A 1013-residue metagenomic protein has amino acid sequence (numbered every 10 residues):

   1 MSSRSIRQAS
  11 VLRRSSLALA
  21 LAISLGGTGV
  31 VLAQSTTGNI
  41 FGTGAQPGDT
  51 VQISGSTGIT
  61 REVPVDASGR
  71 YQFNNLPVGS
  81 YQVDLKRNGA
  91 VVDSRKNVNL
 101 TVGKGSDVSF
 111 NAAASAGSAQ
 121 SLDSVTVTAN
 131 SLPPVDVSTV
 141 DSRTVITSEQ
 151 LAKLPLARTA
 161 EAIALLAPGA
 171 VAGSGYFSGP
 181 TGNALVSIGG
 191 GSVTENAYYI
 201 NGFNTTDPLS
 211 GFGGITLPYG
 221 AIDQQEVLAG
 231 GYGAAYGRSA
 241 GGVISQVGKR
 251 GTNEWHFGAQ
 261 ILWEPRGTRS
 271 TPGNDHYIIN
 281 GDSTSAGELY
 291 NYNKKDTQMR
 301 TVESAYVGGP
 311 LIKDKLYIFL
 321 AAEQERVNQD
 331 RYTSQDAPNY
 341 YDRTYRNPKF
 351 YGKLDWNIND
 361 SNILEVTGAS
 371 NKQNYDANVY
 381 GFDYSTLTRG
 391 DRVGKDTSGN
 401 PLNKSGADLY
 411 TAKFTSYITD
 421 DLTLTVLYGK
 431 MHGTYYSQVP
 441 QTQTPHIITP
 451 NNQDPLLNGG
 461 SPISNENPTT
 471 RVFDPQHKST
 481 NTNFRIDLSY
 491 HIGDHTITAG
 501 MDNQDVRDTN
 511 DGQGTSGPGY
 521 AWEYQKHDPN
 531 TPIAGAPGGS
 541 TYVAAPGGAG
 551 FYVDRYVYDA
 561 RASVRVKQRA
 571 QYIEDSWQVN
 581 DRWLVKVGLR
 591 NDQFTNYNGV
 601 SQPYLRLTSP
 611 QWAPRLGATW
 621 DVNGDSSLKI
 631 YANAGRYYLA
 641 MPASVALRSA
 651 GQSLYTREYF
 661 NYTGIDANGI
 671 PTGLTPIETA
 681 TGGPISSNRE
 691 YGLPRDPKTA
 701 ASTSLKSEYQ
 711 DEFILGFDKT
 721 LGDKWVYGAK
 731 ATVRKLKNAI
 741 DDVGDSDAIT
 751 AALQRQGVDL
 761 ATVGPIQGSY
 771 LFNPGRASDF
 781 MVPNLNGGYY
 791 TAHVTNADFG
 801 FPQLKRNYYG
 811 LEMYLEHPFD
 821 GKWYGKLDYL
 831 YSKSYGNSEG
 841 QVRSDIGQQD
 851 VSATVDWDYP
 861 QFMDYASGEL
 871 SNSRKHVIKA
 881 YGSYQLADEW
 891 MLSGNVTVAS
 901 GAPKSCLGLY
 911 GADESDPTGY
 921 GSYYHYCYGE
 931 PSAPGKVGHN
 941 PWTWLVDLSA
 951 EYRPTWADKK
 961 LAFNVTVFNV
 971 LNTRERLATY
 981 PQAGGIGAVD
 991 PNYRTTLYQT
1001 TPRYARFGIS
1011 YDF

Functional and structural regions predicted by a protein language model:
G29-N130: Periplasm-facing N-terminal accessory domains of Gram-negative outer-membrane beta-barrel systems
G89-V91, K96-A113, T126-R250, E288-N291 (+2 more regions): Periplasmic N-terminal accessory/gating domains of Gram-negative outer-membrane beta-barrel systems
G173, G599, R606-A613, G617-F799 (+2 more regions): Solvent-exposed loop/turn elements at secondary-structure boundaries
H256, N293-N378, P401-T425, P614: Transmembrane beta-barrel wall of Gram-negative outer-membrane proteins
K315-I318, S361-L364, D421-L424, D494-I497 (+7 more regions): Repeated loop/turn-to-beta-strand initiation elements of outer-membrane beta-barrel proteins
R346, N362-Y572, D745, A751-Q754 (+4 more regions): Replace "related TpsB outer-membrane translocases also match" with "some related outer-membrane beta-barrels such as
N580, L584, F594, G728-G908 (+1 more regions): Gram-negative outer-membrane beta-barrel transporters
K724, K737-N738, K833-Y835, E889-Y923 (+2 more regions): C-terminal beta-signal and adjacent terminal beta-strands/loops of Gram-negative outer-membrane beta-barrel proteins
